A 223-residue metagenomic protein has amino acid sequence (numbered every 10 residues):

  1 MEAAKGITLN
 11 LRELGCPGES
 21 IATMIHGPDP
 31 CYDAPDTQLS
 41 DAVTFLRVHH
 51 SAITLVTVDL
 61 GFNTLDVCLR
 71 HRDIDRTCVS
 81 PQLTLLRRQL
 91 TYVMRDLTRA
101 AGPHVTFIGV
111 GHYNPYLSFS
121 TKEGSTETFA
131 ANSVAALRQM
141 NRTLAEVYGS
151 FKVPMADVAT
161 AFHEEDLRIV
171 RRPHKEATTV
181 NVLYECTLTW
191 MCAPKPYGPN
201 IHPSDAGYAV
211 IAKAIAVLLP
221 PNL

Functional and structural regions predicted by a protein language model:
M1-I7, Q89-I108, Q139-D157, L218: A structural motif corresponding to the C-terminal end of an alpha-helix and its immediate exit/capping segment
M1-R88: Conserved SGNH/GDSL esterase-like catalytic core that processes O-acyl groups on lipids and polysaccharides
G15-A22, L60-V67, P103, H112-S118 (+1 more regions): Solvent-exposed loop/turn segments at secondary-structure junctions within structured extracellular/periplasmic domains
T37, D41, C78-Y92, D96 (+5 more regions): Extracytoplasmic/secreted proteins, especially bacterial periplasmic and envelope-associated proteins
D73-T77, K122-F129, T189-A193: Short glycine/proline- and charge-enriched loop/turn segments that cap or connect secondary-structure elements
L85-R87, L117-T160: Substrate-gating cap/lid alpha-helix
D166-L183: Aromatic- and acidic-residue-enriched segments that line the glycan-binding/catalytic groove of carbohydrate-active
T179-L223: Histidine-centered active-site loop/cap adjacent to the catalytic His in serine esterases/O-acetyl transfer systems
